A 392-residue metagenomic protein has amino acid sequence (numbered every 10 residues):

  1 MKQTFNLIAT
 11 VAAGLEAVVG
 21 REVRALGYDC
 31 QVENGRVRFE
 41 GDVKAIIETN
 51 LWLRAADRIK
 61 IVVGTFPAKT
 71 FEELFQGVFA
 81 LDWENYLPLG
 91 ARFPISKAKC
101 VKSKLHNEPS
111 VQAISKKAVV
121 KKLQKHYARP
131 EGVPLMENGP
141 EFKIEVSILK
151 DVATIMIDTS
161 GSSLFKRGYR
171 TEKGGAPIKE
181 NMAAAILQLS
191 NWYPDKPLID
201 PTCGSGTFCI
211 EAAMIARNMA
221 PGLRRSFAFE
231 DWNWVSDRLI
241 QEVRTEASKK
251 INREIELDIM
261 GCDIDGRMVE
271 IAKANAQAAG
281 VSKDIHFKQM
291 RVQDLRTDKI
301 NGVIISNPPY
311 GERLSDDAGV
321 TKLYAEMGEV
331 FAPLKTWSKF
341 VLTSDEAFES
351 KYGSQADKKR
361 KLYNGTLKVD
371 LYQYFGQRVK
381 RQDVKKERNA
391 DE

Functional and structural regions predicted by a protein language model:
K2-F142, D391-E392: Non-catalytic nucleic-acid substrate-recognition regions in nucleic-acid-modifying enzymes
E48, L53, S162-R167, T171 (+1 more regions): Flexible, glycine-/basic-rich loop-and-beta segments that form/coincide with the SAM-dependent methyltransferase
C100-S103, S162-S163, P309-R313: A short, flexible beta-alpha/helix-coil linker loop
I144-S160, Y372: C-terminal edge-of-domain segments
I155-L189: SAM-dependent Rossmann-like transferase core, predominantly class I methyltransferases with a strong bias toward
I178-R296, E312-R313, D317-G319: Conserved S-adenosyl-L-methionine
M290-E392: C-terminal catalytic and target-recognition region of SAM-dependent MTase-like enzymes, primarily methyltransferases
